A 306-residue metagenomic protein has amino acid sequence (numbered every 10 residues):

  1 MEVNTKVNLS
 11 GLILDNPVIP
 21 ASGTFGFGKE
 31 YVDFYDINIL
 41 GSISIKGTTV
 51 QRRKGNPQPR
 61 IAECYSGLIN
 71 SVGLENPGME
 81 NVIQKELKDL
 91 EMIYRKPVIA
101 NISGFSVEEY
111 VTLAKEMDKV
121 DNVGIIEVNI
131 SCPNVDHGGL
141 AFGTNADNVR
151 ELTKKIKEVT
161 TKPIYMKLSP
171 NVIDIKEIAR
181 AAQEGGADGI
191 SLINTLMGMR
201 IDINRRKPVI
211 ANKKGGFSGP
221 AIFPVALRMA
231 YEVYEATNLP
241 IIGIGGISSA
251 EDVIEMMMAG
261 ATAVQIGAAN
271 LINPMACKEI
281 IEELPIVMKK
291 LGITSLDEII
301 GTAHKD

Functional and structural regions predicted by a protein language model:
M1-E2, F217-N238, S248-D306: Alpha/beta catalytic cores of nucleotide-metabolism and tRNA/nucleoside-modifying enzymes
M1-V98, S103-F105, I280: N-terminal capping/small domains of soluble enzymes
T5, V18-A21, G41-I45, V98-I102 (+6 more regions): Hydrophobic faces of well-ordered beta-strands that scaffold small-molecule active sites in alpha/beta enzyme cores
V7-N8, L12, I83-Y94, D118 (+5 more regions): Surface-exposed amphipathic alpha-helices with a cationic face
T24, S103-S106, N171, G246 (+1 more regions): Short beta->alpha junction loops/turns
T49-K54, P133-V135, M197-R200, L271-N273: Short gly/pro/ser/thr-enriched loop/turn and capping motifs at secondary-structure boundaries
Q58-R60, A141, R205-P208, E279-E282: Short low-complexity, flexible loop/linker segments enriched in glycine and/or proline with clustered acidic
V107-I242, E251-A259, I266: Alpha/beta enzyme core
